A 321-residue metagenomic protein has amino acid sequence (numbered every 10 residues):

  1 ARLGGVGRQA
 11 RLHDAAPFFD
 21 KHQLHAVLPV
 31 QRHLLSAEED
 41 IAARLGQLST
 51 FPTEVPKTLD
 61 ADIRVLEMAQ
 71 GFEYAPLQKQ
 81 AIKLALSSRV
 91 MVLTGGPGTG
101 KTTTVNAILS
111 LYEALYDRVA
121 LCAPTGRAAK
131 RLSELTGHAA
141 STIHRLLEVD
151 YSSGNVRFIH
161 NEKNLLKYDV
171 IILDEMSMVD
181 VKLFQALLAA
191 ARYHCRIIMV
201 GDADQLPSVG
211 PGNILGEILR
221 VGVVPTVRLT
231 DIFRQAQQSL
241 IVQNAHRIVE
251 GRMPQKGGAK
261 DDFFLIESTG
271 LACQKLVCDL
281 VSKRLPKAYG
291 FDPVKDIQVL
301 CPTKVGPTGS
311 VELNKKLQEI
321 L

Functional and structural regions predicted by a protein language model:
A1-R2, R11, V27-V30, E67: Long, charged, helix-rich clamp/arm modules that form nucleic acid-engaging surfaces of large nucleic-acid-processing
L3-A10, P17-F19, D40, A203-L321: Conserved helicase motor core of P-loop NTPases
L24-L59: Interdomain "pre-motor" coupling segment immediately N-terminal to P-loop NTPase/helicase cores
D60-P76: N-terminal pre-Walker A segment at the start of P-loop NTPase domains
G71-S87: N-terminal pre-P-loop "Q-motif" helix
V92, A107, L111, L115-D117 (+3 more regions): Conserved helicase motor core of SF1/SF2 NTP-dependent helicases
G98: Walker A (P-loop) phosphate-binding loop of P-loop NTPases
K101: Conserved lysine of the Walker
